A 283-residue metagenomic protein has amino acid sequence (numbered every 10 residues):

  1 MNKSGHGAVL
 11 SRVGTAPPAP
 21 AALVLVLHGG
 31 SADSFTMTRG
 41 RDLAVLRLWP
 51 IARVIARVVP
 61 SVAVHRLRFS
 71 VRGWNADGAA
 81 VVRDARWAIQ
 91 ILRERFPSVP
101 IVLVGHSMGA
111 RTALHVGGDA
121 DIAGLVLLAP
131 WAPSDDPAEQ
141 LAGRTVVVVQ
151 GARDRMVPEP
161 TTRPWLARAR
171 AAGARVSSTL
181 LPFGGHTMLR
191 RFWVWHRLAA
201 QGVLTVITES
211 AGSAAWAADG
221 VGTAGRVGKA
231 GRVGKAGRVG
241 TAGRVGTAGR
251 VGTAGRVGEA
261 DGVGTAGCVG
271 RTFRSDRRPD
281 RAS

Functional and structural regions predicted by a protein language model:
N2-V59: Short, surface-exposed "cap/lid" segments of acyl-processing enzymes
N75-R95: Alpha/beta-hydrolase active-site loop
V104-G109, A113: Gly/Ala-rich beta-loop-alpha elbow adjacent to hydrolase catalytic centers
D121-A132: A conserved short beta-strand
A142, V147-D154: Short beta-strand/loop motif that positions the catalytic acidic residue of the alpha/beta-hydrolase fold
P158-R168: Short alpha-helix in the alpha/beta-hydrolase fold that links the catalytic acid
R170-G228, D261-S283: C-terminal catalytic histidine-bearing segment of alpha/beta-hydrolase fold enzymes
V221-A266: Long, intrinsically disordered low-complexity tandem-repeat segments
